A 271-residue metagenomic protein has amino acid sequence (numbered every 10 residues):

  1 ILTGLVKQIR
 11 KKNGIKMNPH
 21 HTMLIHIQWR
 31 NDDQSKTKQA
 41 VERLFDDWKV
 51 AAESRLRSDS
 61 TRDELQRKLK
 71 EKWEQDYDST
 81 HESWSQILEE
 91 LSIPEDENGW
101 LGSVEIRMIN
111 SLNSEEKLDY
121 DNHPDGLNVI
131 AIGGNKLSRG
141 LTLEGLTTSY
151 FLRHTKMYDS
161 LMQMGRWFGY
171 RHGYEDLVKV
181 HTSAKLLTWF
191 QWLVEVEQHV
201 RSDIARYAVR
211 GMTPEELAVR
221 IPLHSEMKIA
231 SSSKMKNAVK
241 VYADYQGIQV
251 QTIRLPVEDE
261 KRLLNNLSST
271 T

Functional and structural regions predicted by a protein language model:
I1-K16, H20, Q28-N31, H199-T271: C-terminal catalytic or substrate-handling cores of phosphate/nucleotide- and metal-cofactor-dependent proteins acting
I1-T3, S35, Q39-D46, V50 (+4 more regions): A broad, structural surface signal
K7-I130, K156: Conserved C-terminal RecA-like helicase domain
W29, N110-N113, K136, A184-L186 (+1 more regions): A broadly conserved detector of short glycine/acidic/proline-rich loop/turn motifs that flank catalytic sites and bind
D33-K36, K117-L118, R139-T142, D159-L161 (+3 more regions): Short helix/loop capping segments that flank catalytic or ligand/cofactor-binding pockets
L101-V104, M108-D176: Long insertion/accessory domains within large nucleic-acid-processing enzymes
T142-V219: Catalytic or ion-translocation cores adjacent to nucleophile or general acid/base/metal-coordination motifs in diverse
